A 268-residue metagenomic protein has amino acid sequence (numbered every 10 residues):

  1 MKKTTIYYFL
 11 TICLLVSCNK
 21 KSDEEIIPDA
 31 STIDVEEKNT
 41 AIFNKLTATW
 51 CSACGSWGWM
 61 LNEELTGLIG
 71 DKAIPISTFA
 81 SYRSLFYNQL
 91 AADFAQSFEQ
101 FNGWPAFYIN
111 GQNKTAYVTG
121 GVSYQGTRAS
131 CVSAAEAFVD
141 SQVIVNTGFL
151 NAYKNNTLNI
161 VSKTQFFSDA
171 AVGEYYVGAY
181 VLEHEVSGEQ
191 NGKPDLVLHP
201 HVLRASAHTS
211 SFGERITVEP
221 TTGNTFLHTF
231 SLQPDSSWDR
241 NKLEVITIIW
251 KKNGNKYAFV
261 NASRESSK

Functional and structural regions predicted by a protein language model:
M1-T5, L14-I42, S52: Bacterial Sec-dependent N-terminal signal peptides
C18, W50, W57-W59, W104 (+2 more regions): A residue-identity detector for tryptophan
T32-A73, T78: Local sequence-structure signature of Cys/Sec-based thiol-disulfide redox active-site neighborhoods
I74-K268: Short, conserved sequence motifs used for protein processing/export or organelle targeting and for catalysis
